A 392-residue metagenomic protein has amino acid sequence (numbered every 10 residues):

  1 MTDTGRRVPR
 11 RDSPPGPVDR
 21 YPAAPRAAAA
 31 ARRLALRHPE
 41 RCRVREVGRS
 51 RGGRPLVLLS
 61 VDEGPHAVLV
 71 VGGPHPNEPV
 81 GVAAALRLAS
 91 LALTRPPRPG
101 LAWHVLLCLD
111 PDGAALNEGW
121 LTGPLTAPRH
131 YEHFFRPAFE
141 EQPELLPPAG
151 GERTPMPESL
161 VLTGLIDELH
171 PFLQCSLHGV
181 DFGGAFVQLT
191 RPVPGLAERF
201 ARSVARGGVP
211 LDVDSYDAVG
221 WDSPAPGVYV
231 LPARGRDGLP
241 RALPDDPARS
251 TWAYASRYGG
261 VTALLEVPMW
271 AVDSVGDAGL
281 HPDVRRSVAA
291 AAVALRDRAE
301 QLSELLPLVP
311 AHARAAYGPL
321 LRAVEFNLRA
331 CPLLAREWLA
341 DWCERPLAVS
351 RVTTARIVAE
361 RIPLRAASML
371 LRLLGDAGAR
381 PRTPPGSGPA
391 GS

Functional and structural regions predicted by a protein language model:
M1-L56: Short glycine- and acidic-rich boundary segments immediately preceding or forming the N-terminal edge of structured
T2-Y21, P194-S392: C-terminal accessory segments enriched in acidic
V57-P65: Short beta-strand-to-loop junctions in surface cap/lid or active-site-entrance loops
P65-A67, V80, R98-A197, A201 (+4 more regions): Active-site/substrate-binding loop(s) of hydrolase catalytic cores
A67-P74: Short glycine-rich or small-residue beta-strand-to-loop segments that form or flank ligand, phosphate, metal/Fe-S
H75, D110, V180-D181, P268-W270: Catalytic metal-binding/acid-base residues of hydrolase active sites
H75-A83: Di-metal (Zn2+ and/or Mg2+/Mn2+) metal-binding site signature of metallo-dependent hydrolases with the MBL/beta-CASP
L88-G100: Flexible, small-residue-rich helix->loop connector segments that border functional cores
